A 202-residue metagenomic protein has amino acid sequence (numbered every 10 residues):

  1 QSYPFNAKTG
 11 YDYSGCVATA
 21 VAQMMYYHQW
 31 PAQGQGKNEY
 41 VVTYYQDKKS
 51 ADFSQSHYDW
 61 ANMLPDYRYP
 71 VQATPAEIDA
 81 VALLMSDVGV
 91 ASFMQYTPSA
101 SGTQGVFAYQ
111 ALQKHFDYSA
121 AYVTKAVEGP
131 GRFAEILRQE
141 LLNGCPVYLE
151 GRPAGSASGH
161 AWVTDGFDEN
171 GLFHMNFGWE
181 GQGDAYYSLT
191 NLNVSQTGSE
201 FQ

Functional and structural regions predicted by a protein language model:
Q1-N6, G10, S14, A18-T19 (+1 more regions): Structured alpha-helical subdomains that flank or immediately precede key functional sites
T9, S14-A18, Q104-G105, F116 (+4 more regions): Active-site-proximal structural scaffolding
S14, A18-A126: Cysteine-nucleophile protease catalytic domains, especially the papain-like/related folds used in DUB/UBL proteases
V21, W30, V42-Y45, R152-A154 (+2 more regions): An acidic- and aromatic-residue-enriched active-site/binding cleft used to recognize and process polar
M24, Q33-G36, L149, A157 (+1 more regions): Residues in flexible loops and secondary-structure boundaries
D59, G129-F133, S188: General structural signal for secondary-structure boundaries
Q110-N176: Active-site-adjacent substructure of cysteine-protease-like catalytic cores
L142, G155-S156, F167-Q202: Cys-His-centered catalytic/binding microenvironment captured across papain-like cysteine peptidases and homologous
